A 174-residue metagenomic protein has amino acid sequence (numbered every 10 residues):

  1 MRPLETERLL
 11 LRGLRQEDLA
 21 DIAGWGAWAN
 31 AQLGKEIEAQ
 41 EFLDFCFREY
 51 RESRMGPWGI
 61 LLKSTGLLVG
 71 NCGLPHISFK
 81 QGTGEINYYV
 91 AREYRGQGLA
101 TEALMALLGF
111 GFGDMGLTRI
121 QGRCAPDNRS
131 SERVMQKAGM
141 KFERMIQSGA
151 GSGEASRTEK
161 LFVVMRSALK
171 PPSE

Functional and structural regions predicted by a protein language model:
M1-Q32, Q40, D44, P57-E174: Acyl-donor (CoA/ACP) binding surface of acyl/acetyltransferases
I37: Active-site neighborhood of divalent metal-dependent phosphoester/pyrophosphate hydrolases
E49-R54: Short loop/turn motifs at secondary-structure junctions and domain boundaries
